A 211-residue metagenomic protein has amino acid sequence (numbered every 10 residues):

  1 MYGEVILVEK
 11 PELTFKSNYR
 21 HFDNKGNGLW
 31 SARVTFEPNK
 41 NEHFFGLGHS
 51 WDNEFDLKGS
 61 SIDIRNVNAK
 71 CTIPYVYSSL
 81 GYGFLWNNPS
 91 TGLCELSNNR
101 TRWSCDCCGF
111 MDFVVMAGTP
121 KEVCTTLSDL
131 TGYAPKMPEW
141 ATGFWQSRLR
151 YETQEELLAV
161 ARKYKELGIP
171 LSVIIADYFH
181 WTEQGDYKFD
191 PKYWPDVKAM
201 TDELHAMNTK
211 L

Functional and structural regions predicted by a protein language model:
M1-A141, R148-R150, Q154, A161-E166: Catalytic and substrate-binding clefts that recognize carbohydrates or anionic sugar/phosphate headgroups
P135-L211: Aromatic-lined carbohydrate-binding/catalytic grooves of carbohydrate-active enzymes
